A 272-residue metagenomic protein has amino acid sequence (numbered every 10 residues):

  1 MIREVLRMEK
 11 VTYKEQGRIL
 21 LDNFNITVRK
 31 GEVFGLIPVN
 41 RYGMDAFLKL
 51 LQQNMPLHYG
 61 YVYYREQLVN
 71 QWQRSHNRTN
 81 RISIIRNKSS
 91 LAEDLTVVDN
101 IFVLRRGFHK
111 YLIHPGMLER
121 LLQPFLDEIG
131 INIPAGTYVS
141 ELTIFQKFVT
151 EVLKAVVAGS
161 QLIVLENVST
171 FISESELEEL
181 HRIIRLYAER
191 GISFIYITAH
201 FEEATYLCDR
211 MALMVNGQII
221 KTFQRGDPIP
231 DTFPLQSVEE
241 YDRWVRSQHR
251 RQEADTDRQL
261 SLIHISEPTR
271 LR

Functional and structural regions predicted by a protein language model:
M8-V11, I19-R29, G60: Conserved beta-strand
I37-N40: The feature captures the beta-strand-to-loop junction immediately N-terminal to the Walker
L57-Q71, S75-R78: Conserved ABC transporter NBD signature motif
K88, E93-H109: Q-loop/switch helix immediately C-terminal to the Walker
T198-A199: H-loop/switch region of ABC-family ATPase nucleotide-binding domains
A204-Y206: A short, surface-exposed alpha-helical micro-motif characterized by mixed small hydrophobic and charged/polar residues
N216, K221-Q259: C-terminal boundary and immediately downstream tail of ABC-type ATPase nucleotide-binding domains
I263-R272: Single conserved hydrophobic/aromatic residue that forms the stacking wall/gate of nucleotide- or nucleobase-binding
